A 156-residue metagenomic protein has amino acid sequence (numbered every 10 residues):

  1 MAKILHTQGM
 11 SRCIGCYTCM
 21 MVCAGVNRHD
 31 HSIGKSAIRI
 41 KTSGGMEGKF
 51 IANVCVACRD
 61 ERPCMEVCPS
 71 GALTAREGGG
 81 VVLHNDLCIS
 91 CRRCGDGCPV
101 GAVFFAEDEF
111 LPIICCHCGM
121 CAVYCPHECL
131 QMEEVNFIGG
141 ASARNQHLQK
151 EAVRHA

Functional and structural regions predicted by a protein language model:
A2-R12, A24-G25, H29-A72, G79 (+1 more regions): Flanking helices and flexible, charged tails adjoining ferredoxin-like Fe-S electron-transfer domains in multi-subunit
